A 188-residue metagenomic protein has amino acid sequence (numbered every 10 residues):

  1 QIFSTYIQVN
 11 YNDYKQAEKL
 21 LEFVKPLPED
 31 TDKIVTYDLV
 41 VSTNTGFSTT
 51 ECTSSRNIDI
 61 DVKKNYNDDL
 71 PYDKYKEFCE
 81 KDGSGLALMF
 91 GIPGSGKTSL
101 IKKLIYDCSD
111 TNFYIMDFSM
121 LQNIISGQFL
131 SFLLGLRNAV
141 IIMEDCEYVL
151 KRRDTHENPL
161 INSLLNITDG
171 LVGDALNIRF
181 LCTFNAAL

Functional and structural regions predicted by a protein language model:
Q1-L70, E77: AAA+ P-loop ATPase mechanoenzymes
K76, E80, S109, L134 (+2 more regions): Signal for well-folded cores of large energy- and translation-related assemblies
D82-L100: Walker A/P-loop nucleotide-binding motif
K102-C108: A conserved segment at the C-terminal end of the G1
C108-L136, N158: Short glycine-rich substrate-engagement loop in P-loop NTPases that contacts/grips substrate
T111-N112, L136-V140, D174-L181: Loop/turn-to-beta-strand initiation segments
E144-C146: Walker B catalytic acidic pair
Y148-L188: Conserved catalytic/switch belt of AAA+ P-loop NTPases
